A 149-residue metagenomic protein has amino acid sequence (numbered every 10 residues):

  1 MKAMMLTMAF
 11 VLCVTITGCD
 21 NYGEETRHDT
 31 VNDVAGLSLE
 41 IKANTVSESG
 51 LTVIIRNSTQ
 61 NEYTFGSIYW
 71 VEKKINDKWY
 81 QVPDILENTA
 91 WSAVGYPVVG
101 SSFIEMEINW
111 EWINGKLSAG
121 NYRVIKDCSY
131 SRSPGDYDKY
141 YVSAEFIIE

Functional and structural regions predicted by a protein language model:
M1-Y22: Sec-dependent N-terminal signal peptides of Gram-positive bacterial secreted proteins and lipoproteins
C19-L86, S92, P97-V99, D127-E149: Primarily secretory-pathway and cell-envelope proteins
E48, F103, A119-N121: Extracellular Ig-like/FN3 beta-sandwich strand-entry sites
N88-G115: Intrinsically disordered, low-complexity Pro/Gly/Ser/Thr-rich segments with frequent PxxP/GP/PP motifs and embedded
W112-A119, S133: Exposed beta-sheet edge/beta-hairpin loop segments within beta-rich domains
L117-D127: A short tyrosine-centered beta-strand micro-motif
